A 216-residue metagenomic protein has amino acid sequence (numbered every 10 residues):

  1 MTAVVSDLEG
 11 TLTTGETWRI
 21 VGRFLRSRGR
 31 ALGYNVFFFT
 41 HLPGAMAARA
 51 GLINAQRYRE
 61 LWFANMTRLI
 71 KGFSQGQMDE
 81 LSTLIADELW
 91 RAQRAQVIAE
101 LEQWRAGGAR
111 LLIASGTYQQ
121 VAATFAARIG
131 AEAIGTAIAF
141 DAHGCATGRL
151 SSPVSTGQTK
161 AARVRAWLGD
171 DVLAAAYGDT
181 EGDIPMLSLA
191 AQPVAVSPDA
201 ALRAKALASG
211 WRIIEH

Functional and structural regions predicted by a protein language model:
M1, L81, D87-H216: C-terminal cap/substrate-recognition subdomain and adjoining C-terminal extension of metal-dependent phosphatase-like
M1-W18, L187: Asp-based phosphoryl-transfer active-site loop
V5-L8, V21, I70, L84-I85 (+2 more regions): Broad hydrophobic/π-residue packing in well-ordered secondary structure
S6-D7, G51, F63, S82 (+2 more regions): Residue-level detector of alpha-helix boundaries and kinks
G15-W18, G22, R26, R30-A95 (+2 more regions): A metal-dependent, Asp-based hydrolase signature
